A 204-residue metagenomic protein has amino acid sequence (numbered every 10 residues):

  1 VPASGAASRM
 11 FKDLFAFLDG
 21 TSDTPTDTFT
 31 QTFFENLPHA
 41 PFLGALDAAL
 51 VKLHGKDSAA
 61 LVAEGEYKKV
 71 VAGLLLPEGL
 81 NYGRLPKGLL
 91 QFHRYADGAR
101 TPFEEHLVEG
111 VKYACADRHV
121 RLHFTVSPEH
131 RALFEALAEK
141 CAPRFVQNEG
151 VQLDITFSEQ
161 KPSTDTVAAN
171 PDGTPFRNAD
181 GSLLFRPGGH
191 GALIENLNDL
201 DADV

Functional and structural regions predicted by a protein language model:
V1-V204: Domain-scale recognition of functional cores that engage charged ligands
